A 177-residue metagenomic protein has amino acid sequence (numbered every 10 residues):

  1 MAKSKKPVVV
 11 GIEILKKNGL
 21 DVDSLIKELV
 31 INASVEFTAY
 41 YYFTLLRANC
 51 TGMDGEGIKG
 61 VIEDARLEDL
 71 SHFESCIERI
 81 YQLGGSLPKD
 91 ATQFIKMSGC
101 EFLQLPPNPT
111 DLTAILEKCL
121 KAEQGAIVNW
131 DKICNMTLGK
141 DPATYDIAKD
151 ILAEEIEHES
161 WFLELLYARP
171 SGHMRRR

Functional and structural regions predicted by a protein language model:
M1-R177: Iron-associated oxidoreductase/ferritin-like identity signal
